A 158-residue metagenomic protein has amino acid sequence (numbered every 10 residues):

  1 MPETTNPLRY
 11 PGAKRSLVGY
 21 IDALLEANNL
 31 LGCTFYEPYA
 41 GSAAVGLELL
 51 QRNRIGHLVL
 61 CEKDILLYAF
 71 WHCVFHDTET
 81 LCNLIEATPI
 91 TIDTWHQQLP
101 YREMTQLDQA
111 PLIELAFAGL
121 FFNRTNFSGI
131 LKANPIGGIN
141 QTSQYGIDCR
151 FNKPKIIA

Functional and structural regions predicted by a protein language model:
P2-L24, L30, V74-A158: SAM-dependent nucleic-acid methyltransferase catalytic core
L30-D93: Conserved S-adenosyl-L-methionine
